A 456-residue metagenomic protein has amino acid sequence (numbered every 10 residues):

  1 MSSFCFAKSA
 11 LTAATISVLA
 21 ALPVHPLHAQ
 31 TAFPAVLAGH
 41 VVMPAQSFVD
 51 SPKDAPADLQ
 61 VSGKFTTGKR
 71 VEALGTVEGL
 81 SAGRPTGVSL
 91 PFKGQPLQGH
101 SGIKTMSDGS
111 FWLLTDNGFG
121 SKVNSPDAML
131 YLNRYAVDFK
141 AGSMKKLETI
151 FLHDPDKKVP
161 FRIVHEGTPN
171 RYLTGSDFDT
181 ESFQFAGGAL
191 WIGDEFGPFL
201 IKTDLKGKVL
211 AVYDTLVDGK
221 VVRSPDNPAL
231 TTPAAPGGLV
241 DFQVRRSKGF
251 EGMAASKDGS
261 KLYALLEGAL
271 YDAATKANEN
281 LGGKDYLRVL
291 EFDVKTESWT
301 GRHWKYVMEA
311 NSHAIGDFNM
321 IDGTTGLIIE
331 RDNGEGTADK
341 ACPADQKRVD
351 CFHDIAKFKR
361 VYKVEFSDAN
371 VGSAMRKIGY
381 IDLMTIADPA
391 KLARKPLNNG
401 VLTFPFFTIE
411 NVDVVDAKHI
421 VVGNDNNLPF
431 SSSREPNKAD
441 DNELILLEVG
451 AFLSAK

Functional and structural regions predicted by a protein language model:
M1-A7: N-terminal secretory signal peptides that target proteins for export/translocation
A10-P23: Bacterial N-terminal signal peptides
P23-A29: Short, low-complexity disordered leader/linker segments with a strong preference for bacterial N-terminal type II
A29-K456: Sequence/structural signature of beta-propeller domains
